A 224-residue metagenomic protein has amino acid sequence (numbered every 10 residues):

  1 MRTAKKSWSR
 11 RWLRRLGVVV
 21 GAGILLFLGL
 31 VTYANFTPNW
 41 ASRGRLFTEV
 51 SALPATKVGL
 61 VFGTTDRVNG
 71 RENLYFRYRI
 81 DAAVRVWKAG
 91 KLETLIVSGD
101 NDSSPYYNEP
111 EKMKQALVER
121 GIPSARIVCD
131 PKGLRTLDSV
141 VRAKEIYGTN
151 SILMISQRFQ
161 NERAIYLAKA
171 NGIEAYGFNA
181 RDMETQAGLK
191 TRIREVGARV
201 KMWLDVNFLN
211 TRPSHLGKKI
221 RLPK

Functional and structural regions predicted by a protein language model:
R2, A34-I193: A structural signal for short, hydrophobic/glycine-enriched beta-strand patches
T3-V50: N-terminal type II signal-anchor transmembrane helix that functions as the membrane-insertion/stop-transfer segment
L13, G17-V19, A55, L95 (+2 more regions): Compositionally biased, low-complexity repeat tracts
G21-A22, V86, V206-F208: Enrichment for repetitive, rod-forming helical segments
R192-H215: A transmembrane-helix-recognition feature enriched in membrane-embedded lipid enzymes and envelope glyco-/phospholipid
S214-K224: A short, charged, Gly/Pro-tolerant segment at domain boundaries
